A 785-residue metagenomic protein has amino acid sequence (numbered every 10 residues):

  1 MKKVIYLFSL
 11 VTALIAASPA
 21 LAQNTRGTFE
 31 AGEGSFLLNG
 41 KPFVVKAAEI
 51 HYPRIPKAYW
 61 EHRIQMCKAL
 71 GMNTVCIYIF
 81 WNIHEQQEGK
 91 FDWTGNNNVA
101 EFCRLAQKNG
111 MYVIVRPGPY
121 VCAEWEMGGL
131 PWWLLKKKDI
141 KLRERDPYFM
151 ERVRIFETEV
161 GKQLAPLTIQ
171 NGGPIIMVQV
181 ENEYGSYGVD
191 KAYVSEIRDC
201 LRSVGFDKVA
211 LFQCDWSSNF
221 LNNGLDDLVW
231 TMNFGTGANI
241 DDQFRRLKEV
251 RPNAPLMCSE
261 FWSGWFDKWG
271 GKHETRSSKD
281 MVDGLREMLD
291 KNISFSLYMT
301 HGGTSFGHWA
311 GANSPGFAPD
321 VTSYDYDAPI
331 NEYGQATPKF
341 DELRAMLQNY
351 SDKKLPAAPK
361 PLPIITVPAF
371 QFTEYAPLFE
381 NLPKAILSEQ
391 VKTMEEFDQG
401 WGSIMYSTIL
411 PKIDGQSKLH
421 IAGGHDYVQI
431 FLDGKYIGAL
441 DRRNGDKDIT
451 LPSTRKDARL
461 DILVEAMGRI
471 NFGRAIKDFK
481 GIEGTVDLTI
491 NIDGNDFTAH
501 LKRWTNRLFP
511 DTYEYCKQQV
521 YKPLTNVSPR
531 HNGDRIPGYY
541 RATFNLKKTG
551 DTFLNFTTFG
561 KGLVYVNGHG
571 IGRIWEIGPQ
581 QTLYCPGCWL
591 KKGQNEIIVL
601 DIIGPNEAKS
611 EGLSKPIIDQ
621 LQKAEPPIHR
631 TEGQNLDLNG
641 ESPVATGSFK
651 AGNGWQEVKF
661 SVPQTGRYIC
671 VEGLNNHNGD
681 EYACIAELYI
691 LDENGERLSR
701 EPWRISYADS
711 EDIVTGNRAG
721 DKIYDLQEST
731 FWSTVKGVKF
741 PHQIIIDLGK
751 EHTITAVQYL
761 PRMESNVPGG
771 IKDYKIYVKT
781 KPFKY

Functional and structural regions predicted by a protein language model:
A22-T74, R104, T549: N-terminal carbohydrate-binding accessory modules
W60-E126, R198-S203: Aromatic-lined substrate-binding rim segments of carbohydrate-active enzymes
G89-G95, K108, P119-R143, V194-R198 (+3 more regions): Aromatic- and acidic-residue-enriched segments that line the glycan-binding/catalytic groove of carbohydrate-active
F149-L225: Active-site neighborhood of glycoside hydrolase catalytic domains
G237-N331, Q335: Catalytic-core region of carbohydrate-active enzymes that cleave or remodel glycosidic bonds
Q416-F431, L460, F544-N567, I574-W575 (+1 more regions): Aromatic-lined ligand-binding clefts that engage carbohydrates, nucleic acids, or primary amines
I462-G468, V599-N606, E672-G679: Short beta-strand-plus-loop segments that form exposed binding edges in beta-rich domains
I571, N635-G640, S648-Y785: Aromatic, loop-rich ligand-recognition surfaces of beta-strand-rich domains
